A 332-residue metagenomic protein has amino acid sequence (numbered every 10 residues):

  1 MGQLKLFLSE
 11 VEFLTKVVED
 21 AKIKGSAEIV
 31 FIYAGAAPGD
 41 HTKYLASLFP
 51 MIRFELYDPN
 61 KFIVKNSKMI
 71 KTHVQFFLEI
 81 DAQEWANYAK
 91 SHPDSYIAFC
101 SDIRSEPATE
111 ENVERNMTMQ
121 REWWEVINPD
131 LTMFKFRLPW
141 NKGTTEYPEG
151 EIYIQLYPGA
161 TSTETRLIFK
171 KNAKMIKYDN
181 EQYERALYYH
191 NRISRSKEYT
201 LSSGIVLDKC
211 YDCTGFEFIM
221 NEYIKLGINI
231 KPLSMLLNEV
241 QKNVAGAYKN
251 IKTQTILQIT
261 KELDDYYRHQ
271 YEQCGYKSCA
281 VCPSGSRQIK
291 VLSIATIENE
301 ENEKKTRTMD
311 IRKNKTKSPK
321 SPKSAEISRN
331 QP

Functional and structural regions predicted by a protein language model:
M1-S26: Class I SAM-dependent methyltransferase Rossmann-like catalytic core, especially the SAM/SAH-binding loop
A27-A37: Conserved class I S-adenosyl-L-methionine
P38-F49: Conserved SAM-binding loop of SAM-dependent methyltransferases across substrates and taxa, primarily the Class I
I52-E55: Short beta-strand element of Class I
Y57-P93, I103: S-adenosyl-L-methionine
R104-T200, L207: C-terminal substrate-binding/active-site "lid" region of AdoMet-derived donor-dependent transferases
K197-K313: C-terminal lobe and adjacent flexible extensions of AdoMet/dcAdoMet transferase-like proteins
S324-I327: Intrinsic disorder/low-complexity segments
